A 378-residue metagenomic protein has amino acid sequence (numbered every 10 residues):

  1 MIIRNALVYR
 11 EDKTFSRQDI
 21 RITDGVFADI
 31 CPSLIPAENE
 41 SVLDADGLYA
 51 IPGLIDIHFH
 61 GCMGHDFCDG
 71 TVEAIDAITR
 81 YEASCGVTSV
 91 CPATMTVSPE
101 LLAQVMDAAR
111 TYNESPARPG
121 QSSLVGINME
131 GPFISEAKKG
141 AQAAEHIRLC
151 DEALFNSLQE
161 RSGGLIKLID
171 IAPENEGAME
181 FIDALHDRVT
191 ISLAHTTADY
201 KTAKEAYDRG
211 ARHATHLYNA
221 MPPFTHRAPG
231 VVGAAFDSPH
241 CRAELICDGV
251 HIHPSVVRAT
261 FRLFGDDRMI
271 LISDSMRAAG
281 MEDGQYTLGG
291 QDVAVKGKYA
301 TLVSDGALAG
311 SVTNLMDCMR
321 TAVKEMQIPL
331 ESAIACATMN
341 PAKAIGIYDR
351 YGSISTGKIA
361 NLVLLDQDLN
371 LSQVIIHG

Functional and structural regions predicted by a protein language model:
M1-I3, P36-D76, R80: Replace "His-x-His-based motif
M1-R4, V8-I51: Histidine-rich, glycine-flanked metal-binding segment
L54, G61-G70, G86, C91-L101 (+1 more regions): Active-site loop-to-helix "anion-binding N-cap" substructures in soluble metabolic enzymes
H60, D76-V105, S122-S135, S162-E174 (+4 more regions): Divalent metal-dependent hydrolysis catalytic cores, especially in the metallo-beta-lactamase
R80-C91, S135-G163, K204-L217, A228-R242 (+1 more regions): Active-site gating loops and adjacent loop-to-helix segments of metal-dependent hydrolytic enzymes
M129, L185, A214, A322 (+1 more regions): Conserved, mostly hydrophobic/aromatic
E160-M281: Active-site core of metal-dependent hydrolases
A234-L245, G249, F261-S273, A279-L365: His/Asp/Glu-enriched, well-ordered alpha-helical/loop segment that forms or immediately abuts the divalent-metal
